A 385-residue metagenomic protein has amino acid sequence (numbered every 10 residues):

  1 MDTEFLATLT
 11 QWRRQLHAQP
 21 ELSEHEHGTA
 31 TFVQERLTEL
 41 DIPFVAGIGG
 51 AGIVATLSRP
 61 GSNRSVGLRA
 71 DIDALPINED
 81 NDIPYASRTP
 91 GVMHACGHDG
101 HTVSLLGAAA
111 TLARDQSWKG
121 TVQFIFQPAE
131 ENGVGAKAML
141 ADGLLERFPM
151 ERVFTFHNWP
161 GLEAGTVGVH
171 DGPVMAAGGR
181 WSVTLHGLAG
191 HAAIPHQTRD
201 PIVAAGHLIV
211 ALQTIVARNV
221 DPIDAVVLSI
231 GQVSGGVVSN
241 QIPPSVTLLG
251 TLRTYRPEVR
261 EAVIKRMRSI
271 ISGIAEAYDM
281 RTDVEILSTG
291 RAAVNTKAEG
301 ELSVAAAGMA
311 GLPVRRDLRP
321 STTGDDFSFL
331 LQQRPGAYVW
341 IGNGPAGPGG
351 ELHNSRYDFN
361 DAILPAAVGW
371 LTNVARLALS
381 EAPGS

Functional and structural regions predicted by a protein language model:
M1-H94, D99, V103-L106, A110-W118: Acidic/His- and Gly-rich active-site-bordering loop/insert found across diverse amide/peptide-bond hydrolases
L6-L9, A30-Q34, L105, I202 (+5 more regions): Hydrophobic face of alpha-helices
L16, A55, L68, H98 (+8 more regions): Divalent metal-coordination and catalytic microenvironments
Q19, H196-V203, E258-V263: Active-site pocket-shaping loop/turn-to-helix segments
V45, Q123-I125, D283: A structural signal for isolated positions on well-ordered beta-strands in alpha/beta enzyme cores
I53-V54, L75-I77, N81-M93, D99-G100 (+5 more regions): Histidine/acidic-residue-rich, glycine-tolerant segments that coordinate divalent metal ions
G206-S385: Metal-dependent amide/peptide-bond hydrolase catalytic core, centered on the "pita-bread" metallohydrolase fold
